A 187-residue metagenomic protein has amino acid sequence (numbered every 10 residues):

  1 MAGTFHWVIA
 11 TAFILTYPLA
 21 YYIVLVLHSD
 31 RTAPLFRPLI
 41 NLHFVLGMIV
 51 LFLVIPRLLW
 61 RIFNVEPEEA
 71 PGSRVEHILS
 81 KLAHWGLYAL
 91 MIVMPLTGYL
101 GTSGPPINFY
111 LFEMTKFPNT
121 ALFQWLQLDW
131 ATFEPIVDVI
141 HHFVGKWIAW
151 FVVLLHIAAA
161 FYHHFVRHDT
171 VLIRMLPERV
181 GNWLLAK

Functional and structural regions predicted by a protein language model:
M1-K187: Membrane-embedded alpha-helical bundles that constitute the cytochrome b-like, heme-associated redox core of multi-pass
